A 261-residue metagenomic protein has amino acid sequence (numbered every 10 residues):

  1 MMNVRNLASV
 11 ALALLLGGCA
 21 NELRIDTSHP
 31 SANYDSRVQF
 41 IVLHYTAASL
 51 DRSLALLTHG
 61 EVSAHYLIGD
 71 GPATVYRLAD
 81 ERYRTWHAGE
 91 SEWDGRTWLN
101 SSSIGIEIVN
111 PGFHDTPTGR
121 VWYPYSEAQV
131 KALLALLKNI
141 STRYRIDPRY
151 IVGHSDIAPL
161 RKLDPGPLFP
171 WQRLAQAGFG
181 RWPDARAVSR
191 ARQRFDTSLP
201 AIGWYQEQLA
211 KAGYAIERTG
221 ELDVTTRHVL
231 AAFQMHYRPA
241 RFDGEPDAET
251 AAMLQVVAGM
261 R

Functional and structural regions predicted by a protein language model:
M1-A8: Bacterial N-terminal signal peptides that target proteins for export
G17-G18: C-terminal motif of bacterial Sec signal peptides marking the signal peptidase cleavage site
N21-R149: Active-site-adjacent loop/helix surface patches within enzyme catalytic domains that shape the substrate-binding cleft
N33, L67, P167-R190: Acidic, His- and aromatic-enriched active-site or binding-groove loops in soluble protein domains that engage sugars
E61, D70, A128-N139, F169 (+4 more regions): Extracytoplasmic/secreted proteins, especially bacterial periplasmic and envelope-associated proteins
E92-G95, P117-A128, A158-R161, A191-S198 (+2 more regions): Second-shell loop/turn segments in exported
I146-R161: Acidic/histidine-rich, metal-coordinating catalytic segments
F195-V257: Short acidic, glycine/serine/threonine-rich helix-capping segments at coil-helix boundaries
